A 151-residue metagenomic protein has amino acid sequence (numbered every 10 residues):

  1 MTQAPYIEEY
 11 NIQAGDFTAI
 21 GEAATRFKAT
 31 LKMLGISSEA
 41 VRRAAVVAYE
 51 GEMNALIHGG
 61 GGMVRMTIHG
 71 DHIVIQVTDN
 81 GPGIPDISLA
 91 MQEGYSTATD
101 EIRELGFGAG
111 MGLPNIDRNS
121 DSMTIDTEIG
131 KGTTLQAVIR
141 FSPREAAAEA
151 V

Functional and structural regions predicted by a protein language model:
M1-Y10, E52-V151: Conserved beta-strand-loop-beta-strand hairpin that lines the nucleotide-binding pocket of ATP/GTP-utilizing enzymes
T2-S37: Helix-loop-beta hinge of the Bergerat
G15-D16, A40, I75, E101: A generic structural signal for short
F17-G21, V41, G106, L113: Short, structured helix-loop boundary elements
E22, R43-V46, R118: Alpha-helical macromolecular-interaction surfaces
F27, S38-V64: Conserved ATP-binding N-box helix of the HATPase_c
